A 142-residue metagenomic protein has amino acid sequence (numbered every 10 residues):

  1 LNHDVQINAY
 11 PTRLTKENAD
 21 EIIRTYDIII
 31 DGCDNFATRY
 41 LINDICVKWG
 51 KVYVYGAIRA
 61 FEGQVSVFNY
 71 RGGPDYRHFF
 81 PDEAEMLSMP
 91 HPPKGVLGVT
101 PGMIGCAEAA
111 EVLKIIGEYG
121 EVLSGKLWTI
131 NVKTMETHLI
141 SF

Functional and structural regions predicted by a protein language model:
L1-F142: Adenine nucleotide-associated cytosolic modules
